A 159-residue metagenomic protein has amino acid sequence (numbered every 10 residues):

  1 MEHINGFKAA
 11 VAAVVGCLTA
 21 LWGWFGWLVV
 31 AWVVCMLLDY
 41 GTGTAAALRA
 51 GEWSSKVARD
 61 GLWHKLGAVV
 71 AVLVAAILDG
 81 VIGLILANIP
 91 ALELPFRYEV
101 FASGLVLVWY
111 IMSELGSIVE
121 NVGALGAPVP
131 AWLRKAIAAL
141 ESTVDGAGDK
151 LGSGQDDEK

Functional and structural regions predicted by a protein language model:
I4-G6, E93-P95, M112-K159: Membrane-proximal cytosolic segments adjacent to transmembrane helices
A9-T19: Hydrophobic, membrane-inserted alpha-helices
V15, A45-E52, L73-I89: Membrane-helix exit/interface motif
L21-L28: Transmembrane helix interruption/hinge and helix-loop junction motifs
W32-T42, A68-A76, V106-S117: Alpha-helical transmembrane segments of multi-pass membrane proteins
V34-A46, W53, I89-L94: N-terminal intrinsically disordered, cationic/polar leader segments that include organellar targeting peptides
G51-V72: Juxtamembrane helix-capping/reentrant segments at transmembrane boundaries
L84-E114: Hydrophobic alpha-helical transmembrane segments and immediately flanking/interface helices in integral membrane
